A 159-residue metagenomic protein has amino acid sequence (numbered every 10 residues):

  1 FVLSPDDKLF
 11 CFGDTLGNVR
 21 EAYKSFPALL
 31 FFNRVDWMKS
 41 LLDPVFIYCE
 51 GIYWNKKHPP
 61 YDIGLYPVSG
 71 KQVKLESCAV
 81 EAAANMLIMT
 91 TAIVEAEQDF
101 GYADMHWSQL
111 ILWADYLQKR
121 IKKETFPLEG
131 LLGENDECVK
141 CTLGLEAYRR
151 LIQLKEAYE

Functional and structural regions predicted by a protein language model:
F1-G17, K39-S40: Low-complexity, Ser/Thr/Pro/Gly-enriched N-terminal "stalk/linker" regions
T15-E124, E134-L145, R149: Aromatic-rich carbohydrate-recognition surfaces in CAZymes
G130-C138, A157-Y158: Structured, solvent-exposed acidic/aromatic patches
R149-E159: Short, intrinsically disordered, charge-balanced linker/junction segments flanking boundaries in proteins
